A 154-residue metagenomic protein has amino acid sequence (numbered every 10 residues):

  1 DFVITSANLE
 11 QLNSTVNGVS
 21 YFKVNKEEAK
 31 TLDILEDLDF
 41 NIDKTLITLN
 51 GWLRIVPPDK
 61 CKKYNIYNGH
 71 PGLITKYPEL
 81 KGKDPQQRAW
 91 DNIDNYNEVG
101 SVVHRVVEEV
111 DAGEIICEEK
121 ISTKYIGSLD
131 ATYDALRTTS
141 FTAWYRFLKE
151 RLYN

Functional and structural regions predicted by a protein language model:
D1-N154: One-carbon transfer enzymes
